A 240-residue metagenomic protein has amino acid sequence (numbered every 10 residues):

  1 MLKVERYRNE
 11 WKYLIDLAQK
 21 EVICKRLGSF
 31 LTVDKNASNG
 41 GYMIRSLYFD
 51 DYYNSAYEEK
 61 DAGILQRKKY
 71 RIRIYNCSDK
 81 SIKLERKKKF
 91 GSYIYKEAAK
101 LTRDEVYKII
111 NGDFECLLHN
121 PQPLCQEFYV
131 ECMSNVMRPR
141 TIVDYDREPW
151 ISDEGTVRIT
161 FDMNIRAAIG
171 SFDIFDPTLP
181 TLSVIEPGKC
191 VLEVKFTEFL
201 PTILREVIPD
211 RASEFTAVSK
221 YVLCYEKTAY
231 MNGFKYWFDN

Functional and structural regions predicted by a protein language model:
M1-N240: Phosphate-end processing signature that detects enzymes handling 5′-triphosphorylated RNA and polyphosphate
